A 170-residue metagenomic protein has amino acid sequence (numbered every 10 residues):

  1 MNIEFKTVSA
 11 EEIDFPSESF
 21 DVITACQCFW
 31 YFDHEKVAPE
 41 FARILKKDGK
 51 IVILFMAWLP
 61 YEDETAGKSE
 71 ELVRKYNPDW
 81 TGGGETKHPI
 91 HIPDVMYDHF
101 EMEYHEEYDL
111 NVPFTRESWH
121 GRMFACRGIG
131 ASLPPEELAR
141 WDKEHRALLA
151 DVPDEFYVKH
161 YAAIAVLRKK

Functional and structural regions predicted by a protein language model:
M1-I13: Class I SAM-dependent methyltransferase SAM/SAH-binding core
K6, T24, V52: Conserved Rossmann-like nucleotide-binding pocket used by diverse enzymes that bind dinucleotide cofactors
E11-I23: A short acidic, Gly/Pro-enriched loop at the edge of an enzyme's catalytic core that lines a small-molecule cofactor
I13, Y31-F32, F55, W80 (+3 more regions): Tryptophan-centric aromatic hotspots in well-structured domains and transmembrane helices
V22-C26, H34: A short beta-strand submotif of the Rossmann-like class I SAM-dependent methyltransferase core that lines
Y31-F41: A short, conserved alpha-helix within the catalytic core of class I
E35, K87-K170: Conserved Class I S-adenosyl-L-methionine
A42, K46-V112: Conserved catalytic/acceptor-binding region of the Class I
